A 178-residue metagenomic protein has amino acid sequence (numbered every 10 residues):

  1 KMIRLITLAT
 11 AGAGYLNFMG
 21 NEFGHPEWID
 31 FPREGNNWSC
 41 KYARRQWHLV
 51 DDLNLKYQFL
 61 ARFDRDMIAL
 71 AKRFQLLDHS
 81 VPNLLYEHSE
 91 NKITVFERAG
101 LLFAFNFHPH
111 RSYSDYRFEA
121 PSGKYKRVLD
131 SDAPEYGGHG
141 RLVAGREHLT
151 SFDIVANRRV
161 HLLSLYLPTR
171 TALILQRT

Functional and structural regions predicted by a protein language model:
K1-M2: Conserved interdomain hinge at the start of the Helicase C-terminal
I6-N17, N21-T178: Carbohydrate-interacting/catalytic domains
